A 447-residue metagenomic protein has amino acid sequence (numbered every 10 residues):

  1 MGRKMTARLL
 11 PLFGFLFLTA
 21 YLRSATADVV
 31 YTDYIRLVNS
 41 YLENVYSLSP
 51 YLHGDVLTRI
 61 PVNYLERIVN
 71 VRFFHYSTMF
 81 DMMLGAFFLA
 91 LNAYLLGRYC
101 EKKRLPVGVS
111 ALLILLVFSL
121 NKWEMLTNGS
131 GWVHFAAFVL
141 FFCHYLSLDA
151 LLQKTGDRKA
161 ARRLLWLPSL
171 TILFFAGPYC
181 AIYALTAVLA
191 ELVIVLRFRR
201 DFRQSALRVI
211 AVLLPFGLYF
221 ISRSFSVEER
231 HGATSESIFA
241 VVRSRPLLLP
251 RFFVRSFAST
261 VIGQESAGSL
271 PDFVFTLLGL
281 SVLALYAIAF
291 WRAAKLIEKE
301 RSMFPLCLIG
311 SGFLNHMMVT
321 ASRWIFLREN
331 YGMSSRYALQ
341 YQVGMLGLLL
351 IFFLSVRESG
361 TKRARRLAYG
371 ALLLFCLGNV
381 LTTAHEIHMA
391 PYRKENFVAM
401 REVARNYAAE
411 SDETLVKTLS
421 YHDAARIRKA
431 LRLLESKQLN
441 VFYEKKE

Functional and structural regions predicted by a protein language model:
T6-V62, R67, V71-S110, L151 (+10 more regions): Intrinsically disordered, polar/acidic, low-complexity terminal segments
F13-G14, S110-V117, L213-G217, E298-I325: Transmembrane alpha-helix segments characteristic of polytopic inner-membrane glycan-assembly/cell-envelope
D28, F80-L84, K122-V133, M333-Y337: Membrane-embedded glycan-lipid processing machinery
C100-L120, F138-V139: Transmembrane-helix signature of polytopic, membrane-embedded enzymes that assemble or transfer cell-envelope glycans
L126, V133-A137, E329-L354: Hydrophobic/aromatic-rich transmembrane helices and adjacent perimembrane loops
V133-G156, L165, V188, G344-G347: Specific aromatic-rich, kink-prone transmembrane helix
A160-V188: Membrane-interface alpha helices of multi-pass inner-membrane proteins
A181-F198, G217, F352, V356-R357: Hydrophobic transmembrane alpha-helices of multi-pass, membrane-embedded glycosylation machinery
